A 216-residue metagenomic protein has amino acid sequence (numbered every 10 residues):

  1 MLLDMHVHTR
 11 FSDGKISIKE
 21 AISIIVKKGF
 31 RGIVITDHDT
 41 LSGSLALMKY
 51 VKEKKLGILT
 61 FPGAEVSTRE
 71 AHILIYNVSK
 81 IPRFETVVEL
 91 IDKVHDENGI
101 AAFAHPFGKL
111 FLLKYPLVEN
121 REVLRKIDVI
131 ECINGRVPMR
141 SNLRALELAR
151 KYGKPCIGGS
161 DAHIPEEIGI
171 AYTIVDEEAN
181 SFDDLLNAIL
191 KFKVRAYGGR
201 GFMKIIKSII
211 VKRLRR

Functional and structural regions predicted by a protein language model:
M1-F11, K15-I24, S42-K49, F61-P62 (+3 more regions): Charged catalytic cores and adjacent phosphate/nucleic-acid-binding surfaces used for phosphate/nucleic-acid chemistry
I22-T40, I100-A102: Divalent metal-dependent hydrolysis catalytic cores, especially in the metallo-beta-lactamase
K27, K49-E53, D96: Secondary-structure boundary motif
G32, I58-L59, I100, V129: Short, Asp-centered acidic motifs that coordinate Mg2+ and/or phosphate in catalytic or ligand-binding sites
K54-L56, E97, Y152: Helix C-cap/helix->beta junction micro-motif
F84-V88, A104: Ordered, amphipathic secondary-structure segments that act as subunit-interaction surfaces in large macromolecular
V88-I91, D96: Short, acidic loop-to-helix structural element flanking the phosphoryl-transfer center in phosphate-processing enzymes
A102-F111: Aromatic-lined carbohydrate-recognition surfaces of secreted/lumenal glycan-active proteins
